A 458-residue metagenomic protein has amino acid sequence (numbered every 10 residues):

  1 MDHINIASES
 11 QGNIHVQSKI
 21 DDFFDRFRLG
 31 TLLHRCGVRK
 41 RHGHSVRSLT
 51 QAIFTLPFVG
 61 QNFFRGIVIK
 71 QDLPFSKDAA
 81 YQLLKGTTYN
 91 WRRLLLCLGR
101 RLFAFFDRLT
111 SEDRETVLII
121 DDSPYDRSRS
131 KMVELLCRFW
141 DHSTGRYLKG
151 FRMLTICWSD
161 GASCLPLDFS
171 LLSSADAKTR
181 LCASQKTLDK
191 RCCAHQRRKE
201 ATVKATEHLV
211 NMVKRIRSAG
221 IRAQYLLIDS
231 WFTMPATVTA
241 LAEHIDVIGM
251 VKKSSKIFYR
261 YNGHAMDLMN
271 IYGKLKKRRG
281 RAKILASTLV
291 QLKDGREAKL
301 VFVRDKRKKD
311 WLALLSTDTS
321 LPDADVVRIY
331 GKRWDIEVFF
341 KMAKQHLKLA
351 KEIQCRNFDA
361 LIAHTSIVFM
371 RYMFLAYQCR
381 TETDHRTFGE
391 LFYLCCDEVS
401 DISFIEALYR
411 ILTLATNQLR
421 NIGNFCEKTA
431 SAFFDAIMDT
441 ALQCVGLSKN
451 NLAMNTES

Functional and structural regions predicted by a protein language model:
M1-H44, L56, D72, L171-K190 (+9 more regions): A short, flexible helix-boundary coil/loop motif
L33-A104, E112-D113, C157-L165, L209-A219 (+7 more regions): Short, positively charged, Gly/Tyr-enriched micro-motifs that form contact patches at catalytic or ligand/partner
G37-V38, G86-D176: Active-site-proximal, Lys/Arg-enriched surface segment that forms a nucleic-acid-binding/basic interface patch
A52, W311-W334: Extended, non-catalytic structural segments that build the interaction scaffolds of large macromolecular assemblies
G60-N62, D78-Q82, S143-R222, K299-L312: Electropositive, glycine- and tryptophan-enriched low-complexity nucleic-acid-binding patches
L118-P124, D323-Q354: Short amphipathic alpha-helical "interface-anchor" segments enriched in bulky aromatics
I245-I257: Acidic, His- and aromatic-enriched active-site or binding-groove loops in soluble protein domains that engage sugars
